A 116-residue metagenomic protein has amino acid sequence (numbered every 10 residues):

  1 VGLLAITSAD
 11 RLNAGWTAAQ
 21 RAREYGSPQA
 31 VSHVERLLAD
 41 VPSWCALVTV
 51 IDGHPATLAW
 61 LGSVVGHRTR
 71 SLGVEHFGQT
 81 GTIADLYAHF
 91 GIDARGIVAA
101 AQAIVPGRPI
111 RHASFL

Functional and structural regions predicted by a protein language model:
V1-L116: Thiamine diphosphate
